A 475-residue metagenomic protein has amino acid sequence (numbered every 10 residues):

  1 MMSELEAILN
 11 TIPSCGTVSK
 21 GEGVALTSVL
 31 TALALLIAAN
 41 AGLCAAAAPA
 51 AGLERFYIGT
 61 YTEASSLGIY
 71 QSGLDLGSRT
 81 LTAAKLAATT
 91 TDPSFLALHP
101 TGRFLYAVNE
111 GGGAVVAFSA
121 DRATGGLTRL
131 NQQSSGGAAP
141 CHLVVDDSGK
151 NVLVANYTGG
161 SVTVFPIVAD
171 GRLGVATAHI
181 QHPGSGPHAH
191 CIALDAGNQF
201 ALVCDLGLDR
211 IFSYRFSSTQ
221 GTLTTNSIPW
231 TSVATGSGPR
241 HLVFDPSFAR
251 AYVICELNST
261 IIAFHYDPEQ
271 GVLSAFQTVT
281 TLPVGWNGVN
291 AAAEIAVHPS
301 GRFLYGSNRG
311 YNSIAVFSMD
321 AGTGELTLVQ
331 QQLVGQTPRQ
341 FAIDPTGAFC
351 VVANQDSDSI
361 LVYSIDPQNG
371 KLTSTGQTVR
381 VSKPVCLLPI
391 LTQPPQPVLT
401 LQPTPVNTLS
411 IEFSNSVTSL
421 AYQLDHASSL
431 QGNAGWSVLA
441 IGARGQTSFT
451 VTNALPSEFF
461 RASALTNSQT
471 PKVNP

Functional and structural regions predicted by a protein language model:
A48-L74: An edge-strand/N-cap motif at the start of beta-rich repeat modules
F56-T62, H99, A107-G111, D146 (+7 more regions): Conserved beta-strand positions in repeat-built beta-propeller and related beta-rich domains
S65, T90-T101, G136-D147, N151 (+5 more regions): Beta-rich, blade/repeat-based domains predominating in secreted/periplasmic proteins but also intracellular
G73-R79, F118-G125, F165-L173, R215-L223 (+4 more regions): Short loop/turn segments immediately following beta-strands, especially the blade-tip and inter-blade linker loops
T82-A88, T128-Q133, T177-H182, N226-S232 (+3 more regions): A short beta-strand motif characteristic of beta-propeller blades
A83-V145: Blade-loop segments of beta-propeller domains
D356-S359, S364, T373-P394: Blade-level signature of beta-propeller repeat domains, shared across WD40, Kelch, NHL, RCC1 and BNR/Asp-box propellers
P394-P475: Short, composition-biased motifs enriched in small/polar/acidic residues
